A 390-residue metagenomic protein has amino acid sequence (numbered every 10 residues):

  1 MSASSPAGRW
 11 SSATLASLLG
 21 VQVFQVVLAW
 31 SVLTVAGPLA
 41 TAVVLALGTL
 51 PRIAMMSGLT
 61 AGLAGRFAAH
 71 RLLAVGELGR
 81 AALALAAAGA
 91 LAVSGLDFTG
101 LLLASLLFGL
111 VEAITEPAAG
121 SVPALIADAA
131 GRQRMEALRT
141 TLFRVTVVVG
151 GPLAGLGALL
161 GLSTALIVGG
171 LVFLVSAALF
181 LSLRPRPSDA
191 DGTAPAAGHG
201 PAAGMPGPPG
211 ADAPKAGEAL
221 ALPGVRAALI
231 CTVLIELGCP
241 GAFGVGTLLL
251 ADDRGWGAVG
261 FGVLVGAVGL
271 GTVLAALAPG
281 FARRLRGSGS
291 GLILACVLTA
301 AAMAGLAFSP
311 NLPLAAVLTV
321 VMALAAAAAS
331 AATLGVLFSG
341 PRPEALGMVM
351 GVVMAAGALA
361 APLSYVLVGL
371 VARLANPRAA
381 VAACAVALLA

Functional and structural regions predicted by a protein language model:
M1-G8, L183-C231: Juxtamembrane intracellular "pre-TM" segments in multi-pass secondary transporters
M1-L33, L106, A221-P240, A316 (+1 more regions): Pair of pore-lining "gating" transmembrane helices in MFS-fold secondary transporters
R9-Q25, G48-A61, A69, L73-L83 (+7 more regions): Substrate-agnostic recognition of the 12-TM MFS/MFS-like secondary transporter fold
V23-V27, L159-I167, A216-A276: A single, central transmembrane helix in multi-pass transporters
A29-V35, A87-V93, V149-G169, D252-D253 (+1 more regions): Transmembrane alpha-helix termini and helix-breaking/packing motifs in multi-pass membrane transporters
A54-R66, H70-G76, A86, T247 (+1 more regions): C-terminal transmembrane bundle of multi-pass solute transporters/carriers
S94, A119-L125, L171-A196, L285: Helix-loop junctions on the cytosolic side of multi-pass membrane transporters, especially the intracellular loop
A165-S182, V381-A390: Symmetry-related core transmembrane helices of the 12-TM Major Facilitator Superfamily/SLC fold
